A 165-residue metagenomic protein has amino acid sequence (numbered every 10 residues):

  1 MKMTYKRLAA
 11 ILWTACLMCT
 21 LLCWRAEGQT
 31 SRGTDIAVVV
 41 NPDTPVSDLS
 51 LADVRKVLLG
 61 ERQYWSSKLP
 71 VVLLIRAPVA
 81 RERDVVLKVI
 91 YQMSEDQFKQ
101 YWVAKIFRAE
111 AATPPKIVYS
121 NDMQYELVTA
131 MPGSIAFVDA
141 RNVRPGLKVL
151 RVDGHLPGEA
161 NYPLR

Functional and structural regions predicted by a protein language model:
M1-K2, T20: Coiled-coil-like amphipathic alpha-helices with heptad-repeat character
K2-W13: Bacterial N-terminal signal peptides that target proteins for export
Y5-K6, L17-M18, L58, E95: Intrinsically disordered, low-complexity regions enriched in Ser/Pro/Gly/Gln/His and often acidic
I11-L21: Bacterial N-terminal signal peptides
W24-G28: Sec/Tat signal peptide C-region and signal peptidase I cleavage site
Q29-R165: Exported/periplasmic ABC-transporter solute-binding proteins
